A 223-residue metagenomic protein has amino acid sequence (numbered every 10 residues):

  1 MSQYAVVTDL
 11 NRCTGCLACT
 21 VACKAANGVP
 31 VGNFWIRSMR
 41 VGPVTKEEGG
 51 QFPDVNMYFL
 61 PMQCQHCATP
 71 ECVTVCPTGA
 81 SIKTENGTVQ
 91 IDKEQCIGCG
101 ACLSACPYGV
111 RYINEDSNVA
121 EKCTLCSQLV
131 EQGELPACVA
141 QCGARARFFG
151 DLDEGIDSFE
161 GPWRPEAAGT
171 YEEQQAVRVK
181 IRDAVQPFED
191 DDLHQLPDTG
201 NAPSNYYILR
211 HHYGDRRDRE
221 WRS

Functional and structural regions predicted by a protein language model:
M1-S223: Non-ligating segments of multi-cofactor redox enzymes
